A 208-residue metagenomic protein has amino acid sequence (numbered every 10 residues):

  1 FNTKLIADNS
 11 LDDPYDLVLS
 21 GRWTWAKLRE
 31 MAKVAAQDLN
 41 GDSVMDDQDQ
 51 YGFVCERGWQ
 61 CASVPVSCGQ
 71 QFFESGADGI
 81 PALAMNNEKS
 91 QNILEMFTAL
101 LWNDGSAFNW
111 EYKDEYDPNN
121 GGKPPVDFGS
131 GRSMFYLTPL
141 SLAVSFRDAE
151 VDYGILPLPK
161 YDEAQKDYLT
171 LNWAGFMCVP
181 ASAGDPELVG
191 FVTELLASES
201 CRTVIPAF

Functional and structural regions predicted by a protein language model:
F1-D16, V54-D78, N172-P180: Periplasmic solute-binding protein
S10-L11, E30-N40, A99-G105, E194-C201: Sec-exported extracytoplasmic/periplasmic mature domains
Y15, G21, D38-D49: Acidic, glycine-anchored loop motifs typical of Ca2+
W25, R29-V34, S63-D117: Glycine-centered hinge/linker elements that transmit conformational signals in sensory and ligand-binding systems
K27-V34, D117-Y136: Short helices/loops that flank or line small-molecule/ion binding pockets
Q48-Y51, S106, S130-M134, D148-G154 (+1 more regions): Loop/turn elements at helix/coil->beta-strand transitions in domains of secreted/extracellular proteins
R57, T138-A143: Beta->alpha turn/N-cap motifs
F146-A207: Extracytoplasmic/periplasmic substrate-recognition and gating elements
